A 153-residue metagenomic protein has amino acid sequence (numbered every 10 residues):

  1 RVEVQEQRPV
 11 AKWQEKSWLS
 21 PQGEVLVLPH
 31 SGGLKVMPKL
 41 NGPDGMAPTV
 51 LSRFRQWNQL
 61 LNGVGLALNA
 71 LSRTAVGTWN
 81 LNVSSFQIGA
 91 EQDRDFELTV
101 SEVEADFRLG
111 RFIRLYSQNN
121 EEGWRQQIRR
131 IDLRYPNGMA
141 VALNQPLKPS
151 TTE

Functional and structural regions predicted by a protein language model:
R1-E153: Charged, solvent-exposed interaction patches on well-folded alpha/beta domains that mediate macromolecular contacts
